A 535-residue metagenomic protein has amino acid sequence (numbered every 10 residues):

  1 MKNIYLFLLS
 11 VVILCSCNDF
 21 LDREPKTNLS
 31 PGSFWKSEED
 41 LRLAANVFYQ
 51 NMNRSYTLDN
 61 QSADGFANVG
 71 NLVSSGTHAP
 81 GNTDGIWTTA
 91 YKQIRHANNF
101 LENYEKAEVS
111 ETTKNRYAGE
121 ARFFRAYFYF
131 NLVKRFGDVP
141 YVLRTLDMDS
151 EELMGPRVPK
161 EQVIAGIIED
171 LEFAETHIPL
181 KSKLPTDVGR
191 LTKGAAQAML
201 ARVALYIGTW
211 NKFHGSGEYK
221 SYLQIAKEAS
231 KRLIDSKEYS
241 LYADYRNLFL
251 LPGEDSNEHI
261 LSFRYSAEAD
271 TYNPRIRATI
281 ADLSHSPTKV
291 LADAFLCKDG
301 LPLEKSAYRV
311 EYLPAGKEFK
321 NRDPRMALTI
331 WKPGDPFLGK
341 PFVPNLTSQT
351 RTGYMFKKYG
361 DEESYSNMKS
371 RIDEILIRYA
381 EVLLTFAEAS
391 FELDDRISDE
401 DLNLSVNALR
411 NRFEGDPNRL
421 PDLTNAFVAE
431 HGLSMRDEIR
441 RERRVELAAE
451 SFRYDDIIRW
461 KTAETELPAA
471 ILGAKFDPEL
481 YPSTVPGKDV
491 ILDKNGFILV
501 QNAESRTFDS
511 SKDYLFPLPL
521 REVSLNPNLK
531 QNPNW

Functional and structural regions predicted by a protein language model:
M1-K26: Bacterial Sec-dependent N-terminal signal peptides
N18-N71, L143, E172-H177, R190-L346 (+1 more regions): An aromatic- and glycine-enriched ligand-binding surface/loop that stacks and positions planar moieties
S30, E39-R42, N46, Q50-N53 (+8 more regions): Conserved, well-structured interaction surfaces
T77, A90-Q93, G166-I168, L250-L301 (+5 more regions): Long, intrinsically disordered, low-complexity segments
V133-P140, S182, V203-G215, E392-D395: Short coil/turn linking the two alpha-helices of tandem helical-hairpin repeats
F319-N411: C-terminal substrate/ligand-recognition segments
